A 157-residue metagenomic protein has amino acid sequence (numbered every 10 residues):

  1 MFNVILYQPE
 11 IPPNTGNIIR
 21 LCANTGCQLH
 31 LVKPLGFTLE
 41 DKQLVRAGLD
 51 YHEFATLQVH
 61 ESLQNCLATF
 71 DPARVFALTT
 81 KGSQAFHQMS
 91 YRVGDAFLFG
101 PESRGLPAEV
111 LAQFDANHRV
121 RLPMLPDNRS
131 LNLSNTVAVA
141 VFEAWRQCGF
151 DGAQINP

Functional and structural regions predicted by a protein language model:
M1-P157: Post-transcriptional modification and biogenesis factors for structured RNAs of the translation apparatus
